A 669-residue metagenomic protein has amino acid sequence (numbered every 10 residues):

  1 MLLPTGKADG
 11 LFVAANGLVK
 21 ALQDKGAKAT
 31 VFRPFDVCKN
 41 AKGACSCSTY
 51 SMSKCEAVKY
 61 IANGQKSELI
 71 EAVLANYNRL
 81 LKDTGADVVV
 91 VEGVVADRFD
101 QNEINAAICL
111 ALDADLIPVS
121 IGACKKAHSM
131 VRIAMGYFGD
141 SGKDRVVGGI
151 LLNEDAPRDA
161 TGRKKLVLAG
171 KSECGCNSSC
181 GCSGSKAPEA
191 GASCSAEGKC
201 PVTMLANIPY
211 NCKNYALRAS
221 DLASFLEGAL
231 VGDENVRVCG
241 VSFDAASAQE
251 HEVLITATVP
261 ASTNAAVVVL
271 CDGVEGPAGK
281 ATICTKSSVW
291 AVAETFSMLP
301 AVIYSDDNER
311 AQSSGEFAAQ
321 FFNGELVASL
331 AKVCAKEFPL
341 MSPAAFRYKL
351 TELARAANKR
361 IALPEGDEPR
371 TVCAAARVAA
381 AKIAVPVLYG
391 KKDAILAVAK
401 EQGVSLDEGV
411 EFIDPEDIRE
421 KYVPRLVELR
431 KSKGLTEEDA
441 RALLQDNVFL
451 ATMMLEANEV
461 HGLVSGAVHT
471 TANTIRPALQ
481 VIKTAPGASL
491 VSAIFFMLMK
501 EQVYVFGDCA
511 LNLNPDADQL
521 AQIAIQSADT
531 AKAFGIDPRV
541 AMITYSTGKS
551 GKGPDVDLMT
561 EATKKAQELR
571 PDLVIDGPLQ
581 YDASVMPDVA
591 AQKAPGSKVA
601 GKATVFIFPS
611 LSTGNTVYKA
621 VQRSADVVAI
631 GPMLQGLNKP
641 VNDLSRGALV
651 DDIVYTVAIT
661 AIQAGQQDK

Functional and structural regions predicted by a protein language model:
M1-T282, K286-A335: Flexible phosphate-sensing "switch/lid" loops adjacent to ATP/NTP-binding sites across phosphate-transfer
E337-A600, V605-K669: Anion-binding alpha/beta catalytic cores of soluble intermediary-metabolism enzymes, centered on
